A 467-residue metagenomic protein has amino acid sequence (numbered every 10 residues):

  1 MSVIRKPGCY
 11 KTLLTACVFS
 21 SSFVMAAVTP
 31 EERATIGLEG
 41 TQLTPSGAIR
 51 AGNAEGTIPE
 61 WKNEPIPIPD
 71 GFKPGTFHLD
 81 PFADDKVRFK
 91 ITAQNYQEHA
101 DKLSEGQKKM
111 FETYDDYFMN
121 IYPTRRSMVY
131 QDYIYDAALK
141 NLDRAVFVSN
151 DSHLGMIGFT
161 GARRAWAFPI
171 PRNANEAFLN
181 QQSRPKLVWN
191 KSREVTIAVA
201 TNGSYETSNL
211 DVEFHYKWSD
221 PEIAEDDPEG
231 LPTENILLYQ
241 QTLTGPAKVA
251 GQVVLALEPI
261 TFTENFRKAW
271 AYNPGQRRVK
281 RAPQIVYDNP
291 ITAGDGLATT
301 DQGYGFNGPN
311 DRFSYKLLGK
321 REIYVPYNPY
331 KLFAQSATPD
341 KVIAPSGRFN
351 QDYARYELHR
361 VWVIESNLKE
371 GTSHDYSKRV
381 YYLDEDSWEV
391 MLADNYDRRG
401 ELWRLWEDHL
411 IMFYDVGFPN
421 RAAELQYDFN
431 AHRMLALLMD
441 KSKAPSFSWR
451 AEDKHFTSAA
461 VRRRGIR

Functional and structural regions predicted by a protein language model:
M1, G71-F72, L297, V416: Short alpha-helix boundary/capping motifs
S2-M25: Gram-negative bacterial Sec-dependent N-terminal signal peptides
Y10, G158-G161, K248-G251, D311 (+2 more regions): Glycine-centered flexibility motif
V28-E64, I91, S104, Q240-G308 (+1 more regions): Gly/Pro-enriched, hydrophobic low-complexity segments that function as extracytoplasmic propeptides/linkers
R33-I36, G40-F266, N273: Solvent-exposed N-terminal domain segments of exported/luminal and surface proteins
P81-R88, P221-D227, R312-L318, A423-D440 (+1 more regions): Short, surface-exposed, charge-dense and proline/glycine-enriched linear segments
P185, N190-G245, D301-Y381, M391: Extended beta-strand-rich segments in extracellular/periplasmic secretory proteins, especially within noncatalytic
S442-R467: Long, C-terminal catalytic modules of enzymes
